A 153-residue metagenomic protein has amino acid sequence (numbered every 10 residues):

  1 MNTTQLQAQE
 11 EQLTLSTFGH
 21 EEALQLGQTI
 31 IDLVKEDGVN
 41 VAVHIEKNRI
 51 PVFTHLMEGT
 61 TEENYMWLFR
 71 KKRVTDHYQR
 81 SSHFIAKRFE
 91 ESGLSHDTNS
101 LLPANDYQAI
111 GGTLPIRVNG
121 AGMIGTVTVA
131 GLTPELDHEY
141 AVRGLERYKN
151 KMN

Functional and structural regions predicted by a protein language model:
M1-T3, K71, F89, T113: Short hydrophobic/aromatic-rich motifs at helix boundaries and adjacent loops
M1-T61: Intrinsically disordered, low-complexity terminal regulatory regions
T3-Q7, L94, I110, L114 (+1 more regions): N-proximal short alpha-helices
H20-Q25, F89-T98, N150-N153: Short, positively charged
K35-D37, G120, R147-N153: Secondary-structure boundary elements
D37-L102: Structured interaction and signal-relay segments at domain junctions
T75-R80, H138-N153: Short, solvent-exposed cationic patches
N99-E146: Extended hydrophobic
